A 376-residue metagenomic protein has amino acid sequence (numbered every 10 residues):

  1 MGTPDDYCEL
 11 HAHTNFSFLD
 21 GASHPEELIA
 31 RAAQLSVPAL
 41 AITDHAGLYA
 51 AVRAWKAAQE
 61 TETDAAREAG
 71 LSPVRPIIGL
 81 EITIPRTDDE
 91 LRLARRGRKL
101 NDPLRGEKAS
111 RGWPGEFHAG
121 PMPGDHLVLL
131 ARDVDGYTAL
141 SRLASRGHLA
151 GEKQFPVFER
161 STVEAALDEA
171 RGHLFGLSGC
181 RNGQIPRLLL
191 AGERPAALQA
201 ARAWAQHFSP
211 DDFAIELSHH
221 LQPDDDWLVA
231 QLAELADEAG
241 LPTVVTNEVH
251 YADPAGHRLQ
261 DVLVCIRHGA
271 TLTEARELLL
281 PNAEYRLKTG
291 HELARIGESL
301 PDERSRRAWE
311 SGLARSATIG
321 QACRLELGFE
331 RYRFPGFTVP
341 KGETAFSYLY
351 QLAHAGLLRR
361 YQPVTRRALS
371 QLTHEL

Functional and structural regions predicted by a protein language model:
M1-L376: Phosphodiester-processing cores and adjacent nucleic acid-binding clamps
